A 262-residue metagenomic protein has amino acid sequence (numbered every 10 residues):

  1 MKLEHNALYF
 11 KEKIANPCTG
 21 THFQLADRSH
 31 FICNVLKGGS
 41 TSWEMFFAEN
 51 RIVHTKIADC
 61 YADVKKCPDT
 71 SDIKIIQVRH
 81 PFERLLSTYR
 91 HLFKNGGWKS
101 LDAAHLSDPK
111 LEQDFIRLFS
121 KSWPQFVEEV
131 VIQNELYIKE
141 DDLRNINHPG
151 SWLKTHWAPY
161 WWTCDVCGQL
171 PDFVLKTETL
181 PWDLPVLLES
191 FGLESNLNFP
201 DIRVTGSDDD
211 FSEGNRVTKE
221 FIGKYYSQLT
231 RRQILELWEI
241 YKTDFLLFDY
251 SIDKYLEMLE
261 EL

Functional and structural regions predicted by a protein language model:
M1-L262: Membrane-interface amphipathic segments in extracytoplasmic regions
